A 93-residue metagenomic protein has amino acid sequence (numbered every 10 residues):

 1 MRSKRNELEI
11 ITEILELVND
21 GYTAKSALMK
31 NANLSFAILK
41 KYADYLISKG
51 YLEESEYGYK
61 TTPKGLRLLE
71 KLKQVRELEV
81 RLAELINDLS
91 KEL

Functional and structural regions predicted by a protein language model:
M1-E13, I38: Short alpha-helical segments that sit at the start of domains
N6, N19-D20: Helix-turn-helix/winged-helix DNA-binding modules
I14-V18: Short helix-to-turn junction characteristic of helix-turn-helix DNA-binding domains, especially the helix
Y22-N31: Short acidic, hydrophobic short linear motifs in intrinsically disordered regions
N33-S48: Short amphipathic alpha-helical interaction segments
I47-Y57: A short, conserved structural fragment
G58-L72: Basic, amphipathic "hinge/linker" alpha-helix immediately C-terminal to the N-terminal HTH DNA-binding motif
Q74-L93: Amphipathic alpha-helical dimerization/coiled-coil segments that flank or bridge DNA-binding/regulatory modules
